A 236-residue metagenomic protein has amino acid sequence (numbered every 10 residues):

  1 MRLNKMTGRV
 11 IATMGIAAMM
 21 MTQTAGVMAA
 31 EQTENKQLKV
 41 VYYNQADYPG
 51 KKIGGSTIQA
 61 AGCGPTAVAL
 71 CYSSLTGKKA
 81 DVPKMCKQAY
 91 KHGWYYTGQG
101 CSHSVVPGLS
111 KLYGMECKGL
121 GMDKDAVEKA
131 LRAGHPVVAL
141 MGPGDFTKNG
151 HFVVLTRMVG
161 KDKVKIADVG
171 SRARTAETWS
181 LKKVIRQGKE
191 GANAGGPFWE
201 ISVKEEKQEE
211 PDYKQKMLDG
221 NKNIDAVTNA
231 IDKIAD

Functional and structural regions predicted by a protein language model:
M1-M14: Bacterial N-terminal signal peptides that target proteins for export
M6-R9, T24-Y96, E205-A235: Active-site-adjacent structural segments surrounding the nucleophilic cysteine of cysteine proteases and isopeptidases
M14-Q23: Hydrophobic core
A60, G64-Y72, V82-C86, H103-S110 (+5 more regions): Extracytoplasmic/secreted envelope proteins and their assembly/folding machinery, especially bacterial periplasmic
K87-M122: Mid-length scaffold segments of soluble, non-membrane domains
T97-S104, F146-H151, T175: Extracytoplasmic/secreted cell-surface and envelope-processing proteins
E116-V169: Active-site-adjacent substructure of cysteine-protease-like catalytic cores
M158-D236: Noncatalytic regulatory segments and standalone regulatory/sensor domains
